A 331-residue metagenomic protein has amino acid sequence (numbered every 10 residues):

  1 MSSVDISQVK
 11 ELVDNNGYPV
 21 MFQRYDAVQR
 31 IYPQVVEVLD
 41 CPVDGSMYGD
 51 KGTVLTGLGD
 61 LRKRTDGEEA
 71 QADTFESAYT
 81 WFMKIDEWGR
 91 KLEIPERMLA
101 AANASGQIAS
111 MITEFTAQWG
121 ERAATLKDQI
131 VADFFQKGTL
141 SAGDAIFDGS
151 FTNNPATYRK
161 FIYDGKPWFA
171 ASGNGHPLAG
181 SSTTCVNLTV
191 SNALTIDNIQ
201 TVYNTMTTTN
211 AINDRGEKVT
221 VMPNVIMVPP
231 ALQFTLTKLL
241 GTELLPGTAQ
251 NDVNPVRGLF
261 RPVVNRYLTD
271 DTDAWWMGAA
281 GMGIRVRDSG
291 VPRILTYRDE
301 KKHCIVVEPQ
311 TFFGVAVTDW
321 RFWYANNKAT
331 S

Functional and structural regions predicted by a protein language model:
M1-Q29: N-terminal alpha-helical "arm" segments
S2-K10, Y158-A211, T220-S331: Sequence/fold signature of self-assembling virion shell proteins
D26-W88: Assembly/oligomerization interface modules of large self-assembling protein complexes
W81-G143, I226, V307-P309: Long, contiguous amphipathic alpha-helices that act as assembly "spine/axial" helices in icosahedral shell and virion
W81-M83, R215, T296: Residues embedded in well-ordered secondary-structure elements
I85-D86, K218-T220: Short, flexible turn/loop "capping" segments at secondary-structure junctions
E96, A100-A102, M206-N213: Structural motif corresponding to the C-terminal cap of alpha-helices
Q118, T125-S182: Glycine-rich, mobile lid/loop segments that gate access to catalytic sites or pores
